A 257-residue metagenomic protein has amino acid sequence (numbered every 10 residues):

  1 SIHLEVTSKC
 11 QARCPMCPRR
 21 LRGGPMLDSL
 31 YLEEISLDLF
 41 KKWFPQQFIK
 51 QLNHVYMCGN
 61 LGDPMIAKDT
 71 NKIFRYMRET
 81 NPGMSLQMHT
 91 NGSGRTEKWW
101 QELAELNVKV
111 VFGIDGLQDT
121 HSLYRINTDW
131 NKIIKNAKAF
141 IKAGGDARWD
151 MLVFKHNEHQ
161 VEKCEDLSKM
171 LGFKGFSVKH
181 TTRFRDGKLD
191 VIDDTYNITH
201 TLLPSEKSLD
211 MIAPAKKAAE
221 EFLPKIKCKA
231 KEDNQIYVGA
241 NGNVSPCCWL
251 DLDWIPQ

Functional and structural regions predicted by a protein language model:
E5, R20, P25-D38, Q46 (+4 more regions): Radical SAM enzyme [4Fe-4S]-AdoMet core and its adjacent flexible, acidic and glycine-rich loops/tails across
V6-R13: Cysteine-centered iron-sulfur cluster-binding motifs in ferredoxin-type domains/subunits of redox enzymes
M16: Short, cysteine/histidine-rich loop/knuckle motifs that typically chelate Zn2+
N53-G62: Active-site groove signature of glycoside hydrolases
I66-N71: Active-site core of PLP-dependent enzymes with the aminotransferase class I/II
S85-M88: Catalytic phosphate/metal-binding cores of nucleic-acid and nucleotide-processing enzymes, i.e., regions that mediate
T90-R95, V153-N157: Short beta->alpha connector loops
